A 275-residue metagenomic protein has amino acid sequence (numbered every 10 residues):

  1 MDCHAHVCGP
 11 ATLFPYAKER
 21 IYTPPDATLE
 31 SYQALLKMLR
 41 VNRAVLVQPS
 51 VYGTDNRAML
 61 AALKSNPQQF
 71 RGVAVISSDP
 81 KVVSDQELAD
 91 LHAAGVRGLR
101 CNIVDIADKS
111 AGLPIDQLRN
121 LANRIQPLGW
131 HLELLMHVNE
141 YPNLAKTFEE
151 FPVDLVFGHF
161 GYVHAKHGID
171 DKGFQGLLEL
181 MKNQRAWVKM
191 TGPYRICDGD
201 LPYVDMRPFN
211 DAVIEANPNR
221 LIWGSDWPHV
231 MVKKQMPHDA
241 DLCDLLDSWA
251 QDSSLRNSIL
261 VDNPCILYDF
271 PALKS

Functional and structural regions predicted by a protein language model:
M1, A5-V7, Q117, L121 (+1 more regions): A generic "structured core" feature
M1, P25-R43, P218-R220, K234-S275: Mid-to-C-terminal alpha-helical segments outside catalytic/metal-binding sites
M1-A5, A44-V47, R71-A74, L99-C101 (+4 more regions): Hydrophobic faces of well-ordered beta-strands that scaffold small-molecule active sites in alpha/beta enzyme cores
M1-T54: An N-terminally biased module of ancient metal coordination in phosphate/nucleic-acid-related enzymes
H4, L36, M59, L91 (+8 more regions): Conserved, mostly hydrophobic/aromatic
T12-P15, L144-A145, H167-K172, D198-R207 (+2 more regions): Histidine/acidic-residue-rich catalytic or RNA/ligand-binding cores of hydrolases and nuclease-related proteins
G53-N139, K146-F148, W187-I196, K274: Active-site gating/metal-coordination segments in enzymes
G112-W223: Catalytic pocket-lining loop regions of alpha/beta-barrel enzymes, especially the amidohydrolase/enolase/GH5 lineages
